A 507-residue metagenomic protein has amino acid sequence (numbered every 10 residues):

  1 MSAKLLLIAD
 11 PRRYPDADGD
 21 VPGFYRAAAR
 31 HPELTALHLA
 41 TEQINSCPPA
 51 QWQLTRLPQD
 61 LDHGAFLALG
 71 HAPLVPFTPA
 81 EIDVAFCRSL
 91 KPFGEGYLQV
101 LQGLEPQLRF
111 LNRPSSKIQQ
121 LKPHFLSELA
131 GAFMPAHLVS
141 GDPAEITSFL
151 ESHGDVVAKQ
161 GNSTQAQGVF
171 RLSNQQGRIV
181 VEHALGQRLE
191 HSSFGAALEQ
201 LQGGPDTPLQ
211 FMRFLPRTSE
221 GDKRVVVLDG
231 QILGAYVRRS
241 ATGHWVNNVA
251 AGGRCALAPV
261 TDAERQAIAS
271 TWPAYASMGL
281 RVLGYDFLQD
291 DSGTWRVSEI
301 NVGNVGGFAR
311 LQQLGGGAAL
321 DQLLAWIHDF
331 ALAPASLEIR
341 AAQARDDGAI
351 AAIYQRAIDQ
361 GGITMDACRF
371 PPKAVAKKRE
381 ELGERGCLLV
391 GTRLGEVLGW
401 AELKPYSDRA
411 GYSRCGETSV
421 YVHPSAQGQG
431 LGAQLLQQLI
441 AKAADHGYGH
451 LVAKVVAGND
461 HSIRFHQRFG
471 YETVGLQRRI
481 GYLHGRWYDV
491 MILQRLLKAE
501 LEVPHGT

Functional and structural regions predicted by a protein language model:
R13-R30, T35-G141, E145: Conserved N-proximal alpha/beta basic substrate-recognition cap immediately N-terminal to, or forming the N-lobe
A144, S152-D155, N162, Q167-E264: Phosphate-binding site of ATP-dependent enzymes
S240-W245, P259-A335: ATP-dependent carboxylate activation and anion-phosphoryl transfer catalytic cores that bind Mg-ATP to form
S336-I350: A short beta-loop-alpha structural element at the N-terminal edge of CoA-dependent acyl/N-acetyltransferase catalytic
A367-S425, L436, L496-K498: Acetyl-CoA-dependent GNAT
E402-P405, V452-V456, Q467, E472-D489 (+1 more regions): Conserved catalytic-core motifs of GNAT/GCN5-like acyltransferases
G428-D445, R464-R468: Conserved acetyl-CoA-binding loop-helix of GNAT-fold acetyltransferases
A443-V455: Conserved GNAT acetyl-CoA-binding A-motif
